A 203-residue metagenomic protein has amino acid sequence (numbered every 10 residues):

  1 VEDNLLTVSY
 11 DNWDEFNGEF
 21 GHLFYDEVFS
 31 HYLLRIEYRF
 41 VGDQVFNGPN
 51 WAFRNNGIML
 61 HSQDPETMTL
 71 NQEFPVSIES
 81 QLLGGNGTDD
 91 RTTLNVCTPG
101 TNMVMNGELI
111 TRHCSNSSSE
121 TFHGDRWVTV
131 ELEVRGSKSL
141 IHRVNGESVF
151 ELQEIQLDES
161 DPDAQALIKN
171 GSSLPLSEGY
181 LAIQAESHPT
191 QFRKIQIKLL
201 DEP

Functional and structural regions predicted by a protein language model:
V1-P203: Carbohydrate-interacting regions of secretory-pathway proteins
